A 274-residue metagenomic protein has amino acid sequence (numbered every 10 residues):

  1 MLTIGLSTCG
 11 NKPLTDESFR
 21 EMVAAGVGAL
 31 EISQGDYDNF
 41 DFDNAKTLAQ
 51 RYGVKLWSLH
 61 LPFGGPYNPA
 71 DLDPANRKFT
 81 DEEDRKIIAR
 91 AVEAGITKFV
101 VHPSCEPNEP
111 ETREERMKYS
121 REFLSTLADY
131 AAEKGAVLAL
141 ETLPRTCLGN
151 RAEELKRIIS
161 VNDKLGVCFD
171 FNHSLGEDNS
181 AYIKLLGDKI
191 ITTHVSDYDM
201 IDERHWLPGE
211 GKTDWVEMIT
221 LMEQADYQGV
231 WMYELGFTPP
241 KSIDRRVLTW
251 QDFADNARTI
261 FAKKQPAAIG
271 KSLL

Functional and structural regions predicted by a protein language model:
M1-T3, K12-G26, I96-T97, S125 (+2 more regions): Histidine-acidic metal/acid-base catalytic patches
S7-N11, S33-G35, L61-G64, S104-E106 (+4 more regions): Active-site beta-loop-alpha junctions enriched in small/polar residues
D16, R51, A70-G166, G176 (+1 more regions): Active-site acidic/histidine proton-transfer and metal-coordination neighborhood in alpha/beta enzyme cores
M22, L30, A49, T80 (+6 more regions): Conserved, mostly hydrophobic/aromatic
A24-V27, S58-P66, H102-S104: Short, conserved active-site loops that position catalytic residues or coordinate cofactors/metal ions across diverse
E31-R51, P103-T112: Glycine-rich, proline-tolerant flexible connector loops at the mouths of alpha/beta enzymes
N44-Y52, E122-Y130, L185, E217-L221: Catalytic-core regions built around general acid/base machinery
G65-L72, P107-T112, I201-H205, P239-D244: A short acidic, helix-capping loop that chelates divalent metal ions and anchors anionic groups
